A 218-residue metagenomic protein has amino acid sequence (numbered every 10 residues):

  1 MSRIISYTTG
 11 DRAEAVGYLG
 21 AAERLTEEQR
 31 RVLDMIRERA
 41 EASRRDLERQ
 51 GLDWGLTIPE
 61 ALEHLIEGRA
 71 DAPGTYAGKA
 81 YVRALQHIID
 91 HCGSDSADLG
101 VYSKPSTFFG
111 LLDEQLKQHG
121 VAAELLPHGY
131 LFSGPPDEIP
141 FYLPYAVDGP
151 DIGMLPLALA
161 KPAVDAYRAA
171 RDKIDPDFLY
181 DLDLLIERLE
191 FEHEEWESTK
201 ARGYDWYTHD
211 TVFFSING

Functional and structural regions predicted by a protein language model:
M1-W206, I216-G218: Acidic (Asp/Glu-rich) sequence patches and key acidic residues that form negatively charged surfaces used
D210-F214: Long, charged, glycine-rich C-terminal linkers/tails
